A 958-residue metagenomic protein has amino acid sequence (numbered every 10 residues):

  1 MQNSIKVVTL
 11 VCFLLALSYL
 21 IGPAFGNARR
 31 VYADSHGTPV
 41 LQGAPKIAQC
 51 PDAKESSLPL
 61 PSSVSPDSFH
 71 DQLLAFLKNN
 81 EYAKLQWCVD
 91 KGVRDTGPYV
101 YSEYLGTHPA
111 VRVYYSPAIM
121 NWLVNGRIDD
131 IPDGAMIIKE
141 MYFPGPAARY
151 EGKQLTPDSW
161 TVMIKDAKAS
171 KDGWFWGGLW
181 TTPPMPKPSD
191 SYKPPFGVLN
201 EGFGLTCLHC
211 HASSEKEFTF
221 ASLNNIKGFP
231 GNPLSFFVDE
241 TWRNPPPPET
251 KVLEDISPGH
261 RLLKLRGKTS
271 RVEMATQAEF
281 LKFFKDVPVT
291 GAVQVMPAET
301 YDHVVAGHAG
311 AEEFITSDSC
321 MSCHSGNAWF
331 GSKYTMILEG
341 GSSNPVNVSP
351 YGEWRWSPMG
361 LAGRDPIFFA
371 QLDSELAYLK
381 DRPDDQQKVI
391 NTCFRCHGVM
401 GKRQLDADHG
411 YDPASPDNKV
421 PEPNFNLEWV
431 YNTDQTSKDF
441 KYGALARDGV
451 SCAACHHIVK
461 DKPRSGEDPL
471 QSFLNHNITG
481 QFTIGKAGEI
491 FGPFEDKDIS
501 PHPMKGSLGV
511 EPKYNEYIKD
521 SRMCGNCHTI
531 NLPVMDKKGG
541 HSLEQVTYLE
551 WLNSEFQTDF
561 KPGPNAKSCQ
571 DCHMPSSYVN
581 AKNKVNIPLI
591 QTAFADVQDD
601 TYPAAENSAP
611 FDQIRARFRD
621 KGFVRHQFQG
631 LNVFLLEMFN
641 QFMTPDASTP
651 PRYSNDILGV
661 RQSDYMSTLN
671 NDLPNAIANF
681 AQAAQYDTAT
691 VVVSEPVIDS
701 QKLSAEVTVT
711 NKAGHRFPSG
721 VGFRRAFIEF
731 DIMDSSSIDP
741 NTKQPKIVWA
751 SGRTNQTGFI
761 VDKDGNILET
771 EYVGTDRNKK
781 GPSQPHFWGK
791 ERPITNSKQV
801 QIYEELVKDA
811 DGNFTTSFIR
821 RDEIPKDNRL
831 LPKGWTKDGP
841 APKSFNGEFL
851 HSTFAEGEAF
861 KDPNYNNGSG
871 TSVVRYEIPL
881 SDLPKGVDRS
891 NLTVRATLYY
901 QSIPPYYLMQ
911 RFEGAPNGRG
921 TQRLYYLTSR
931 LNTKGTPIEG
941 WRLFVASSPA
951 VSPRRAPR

Functional and structural regions predicted by a protein language model:
M1-L10: Bacterial N-terminal signal peptides that target proteins for export
V7, F69-H70, Q277, Q662 (+2 more regions): Short amphipathic alpha-helical segments that mediate assembly, nucleic-acid/protein binding, or membrane association
T9-P23: Bacterial N-terminal signal peptides
I21-H36: Signal peptide processing junction and immediate N-terminal pro/mature segment of secreted/exported proteins
Y32-S56, I128, P132-A604, A956-R958: Sequence context surrounding c-type heme c attachment/ligation sites in exported
Y32-V124, D302-A306, I315, S319: General detector of N-terminal leader/presequence modules that precede the first folded domain
D90-R127, D133-A135, K561-D571, P575-R958: Short, conserved sequence motifs used for protein processing/export or organelle targeting and for catalysis
